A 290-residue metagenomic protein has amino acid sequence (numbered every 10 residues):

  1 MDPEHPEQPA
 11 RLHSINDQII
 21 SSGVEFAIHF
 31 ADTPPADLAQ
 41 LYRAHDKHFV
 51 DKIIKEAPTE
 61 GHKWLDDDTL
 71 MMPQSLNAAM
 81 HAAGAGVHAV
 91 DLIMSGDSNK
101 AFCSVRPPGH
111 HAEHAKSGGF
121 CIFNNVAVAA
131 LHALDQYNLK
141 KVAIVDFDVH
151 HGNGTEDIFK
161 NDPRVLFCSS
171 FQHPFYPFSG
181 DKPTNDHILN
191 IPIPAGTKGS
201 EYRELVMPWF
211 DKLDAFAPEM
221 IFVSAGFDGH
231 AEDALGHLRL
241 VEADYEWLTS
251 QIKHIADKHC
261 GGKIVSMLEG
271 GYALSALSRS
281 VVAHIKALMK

Functional and structural regions predicted by a protein language model:
M1-R43: N-terminal low-complexity, Ser/Thr- and acidic-residue-enriched intrinsically disordered segments
H29-D66: Cationic, histidine-enriched alpha-helical/coil surfaces that engage anionic ligands
D51-K290: A general "terminal functional-core" signal
